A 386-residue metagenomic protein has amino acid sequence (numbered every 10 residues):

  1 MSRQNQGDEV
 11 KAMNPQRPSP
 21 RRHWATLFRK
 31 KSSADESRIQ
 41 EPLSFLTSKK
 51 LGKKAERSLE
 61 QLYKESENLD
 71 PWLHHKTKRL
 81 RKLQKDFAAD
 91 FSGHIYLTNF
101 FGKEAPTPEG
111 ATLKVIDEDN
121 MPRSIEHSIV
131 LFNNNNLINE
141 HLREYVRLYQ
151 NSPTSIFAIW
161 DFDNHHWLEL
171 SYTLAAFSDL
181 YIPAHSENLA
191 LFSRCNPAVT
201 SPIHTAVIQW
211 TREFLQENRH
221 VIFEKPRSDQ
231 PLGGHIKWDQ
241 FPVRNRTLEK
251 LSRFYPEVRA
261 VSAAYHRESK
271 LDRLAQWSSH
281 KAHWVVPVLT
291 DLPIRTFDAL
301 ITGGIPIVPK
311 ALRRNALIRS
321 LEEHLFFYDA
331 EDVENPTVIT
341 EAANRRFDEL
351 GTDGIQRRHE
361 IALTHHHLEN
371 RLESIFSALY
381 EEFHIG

Functional and structural regions predicted by a protein language model:
M1-A55: Boundary detector for helix-to-coil junctions that initiate low-complexity/charged tails
D35, I39-T47, G52-E322, L368-E369 (+2 more regions): Nucleotide-sugar donor-binding catalytic core of glycosyltransferases
S124, Q276, V338-A342, A378: CheY-like receiver
D272, N335-V338, R357, N370: An acidic, carboxylate-rich microenvironment
E322-A330: A short acidic/histidine/glycine-rich donor-binding loop in glycosyltransferase catalytic cores
D329-L350: C-terminal "capping" alpha-helix adjacent to the active site of nucleotide-linked donor transferases in cell-envelope
N344-Y380: A charged, aromatic-enriched C-terminal amphipathic alpha-helix characteristic of glycosyltransferases across folds
Y380-G386: Generic C-terminal helix-cap and adjacent flexible tail
